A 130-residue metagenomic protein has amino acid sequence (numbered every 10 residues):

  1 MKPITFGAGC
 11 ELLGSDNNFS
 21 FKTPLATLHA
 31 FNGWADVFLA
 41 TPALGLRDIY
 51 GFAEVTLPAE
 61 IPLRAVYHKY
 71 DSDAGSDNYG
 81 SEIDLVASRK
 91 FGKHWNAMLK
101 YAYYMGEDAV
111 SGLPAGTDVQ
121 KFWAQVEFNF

Functional and structural regions predicted by a protein language model:
M1-P3, V55-A59, R89-K93, M105 (+1 more regions): Outer-membrane beta-barrel strand-turn architecture
M1-R64, G112: Extracellular/periplasmic loop regions
K2, G45-I49, Y79-I83, D118-F122: Residues that define the transmembrane beta-barrel architecture of outer-membrane proteins
A8-L12, A65-K69, L99-Y103: Transmembrane beta-barrel strands of outer-membrane/channel proteins
G14-S20, A59, K69-D77, Y103-S111: Gram-negative outer-membrane beta-barrel proteins
W34-T41, R64-E82: Outer membrane beta-barrel transmembrane domains
F52-E54, V86, Q125-E127: Outer-membrane beta-barrel architecture
R89, T117-F130: Outer-membrane beta-barrel "beta-signal"
